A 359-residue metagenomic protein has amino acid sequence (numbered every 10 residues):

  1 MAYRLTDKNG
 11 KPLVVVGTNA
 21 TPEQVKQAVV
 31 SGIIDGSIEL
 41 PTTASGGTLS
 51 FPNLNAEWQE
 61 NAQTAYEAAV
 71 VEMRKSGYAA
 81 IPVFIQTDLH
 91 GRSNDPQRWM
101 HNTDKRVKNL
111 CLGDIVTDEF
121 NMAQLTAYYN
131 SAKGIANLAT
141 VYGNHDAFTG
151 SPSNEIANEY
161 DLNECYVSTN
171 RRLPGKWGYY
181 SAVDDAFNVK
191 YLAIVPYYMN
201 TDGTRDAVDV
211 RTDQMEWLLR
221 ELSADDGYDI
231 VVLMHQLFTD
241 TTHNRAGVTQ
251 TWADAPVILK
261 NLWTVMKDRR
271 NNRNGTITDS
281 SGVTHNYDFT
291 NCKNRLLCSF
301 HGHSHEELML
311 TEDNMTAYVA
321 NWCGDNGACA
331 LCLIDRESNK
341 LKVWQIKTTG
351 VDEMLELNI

Functional and structural regions predicted by a protein language model:
M1-S50: Short, low-complexity N-terminal tether/leader segments at secretion or assembly junctions of large, surface-exposed
G46-A127: N-terminal active-site segment of His-dependent metallophosphoesterases
P52-E60, T64-A68, G77, A330 (+1 more regions): A short C-terminal boundary segment appended to hydrolase-like catalytic domains
A79-P82, D104-N109, G134-A139, A186-K190 (+3 more regions): Loop/turn elements at helix/coil->beta-strand transitions in domains of secreted/extracellular proteins
I85-T87, N109-D114, L138-N144, I194 (+4 more regions): Active-site neighborhood of phospho(di)ester-bond hydrolases with catalytic His/Asp-centered motifs
L89-R92, I115-D118, N144-T149, P196-T201 (+3 more regions): Solvent-exposed loop/turn segments at secondary-structure junctions within structured extracellular/periplasmic domains
A123-W217, V265, T311-L333, L341: Extended active-site neighborhood of metal-dependent phosphoesterases/phosphodiesterases
T201-R211, M215, D225-L296: Active-site-proximal segments of metal-dependent phosphoesterases and phosphodiesterases across multiple
